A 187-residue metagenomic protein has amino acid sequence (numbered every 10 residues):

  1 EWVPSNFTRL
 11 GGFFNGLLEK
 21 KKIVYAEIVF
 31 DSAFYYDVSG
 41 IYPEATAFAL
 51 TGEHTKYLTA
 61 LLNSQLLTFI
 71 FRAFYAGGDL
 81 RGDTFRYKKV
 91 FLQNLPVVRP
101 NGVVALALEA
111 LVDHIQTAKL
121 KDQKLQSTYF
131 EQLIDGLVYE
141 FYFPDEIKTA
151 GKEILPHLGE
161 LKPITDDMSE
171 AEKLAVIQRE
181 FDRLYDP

Functional and structural regions predicted by a protein language model:
E1-L106: Polybasic, glycine- and aromatic-enriched phosphate-binding surface used to engage nucleic acids
V98-P187: Non-catalytic DNA-recognition/assembly elements of restriction-modification systems
